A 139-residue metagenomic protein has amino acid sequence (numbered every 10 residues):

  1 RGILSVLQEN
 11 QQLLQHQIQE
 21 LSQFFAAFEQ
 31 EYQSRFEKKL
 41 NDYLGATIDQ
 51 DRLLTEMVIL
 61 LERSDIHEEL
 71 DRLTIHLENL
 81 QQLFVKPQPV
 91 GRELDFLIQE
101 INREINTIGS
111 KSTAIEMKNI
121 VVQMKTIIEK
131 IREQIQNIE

Functional and structural regions predicted by a protein language model:
R1-E139: N-terminal intrinsically disordered, cationic/polar leader segments that include organellar targeting peptides
